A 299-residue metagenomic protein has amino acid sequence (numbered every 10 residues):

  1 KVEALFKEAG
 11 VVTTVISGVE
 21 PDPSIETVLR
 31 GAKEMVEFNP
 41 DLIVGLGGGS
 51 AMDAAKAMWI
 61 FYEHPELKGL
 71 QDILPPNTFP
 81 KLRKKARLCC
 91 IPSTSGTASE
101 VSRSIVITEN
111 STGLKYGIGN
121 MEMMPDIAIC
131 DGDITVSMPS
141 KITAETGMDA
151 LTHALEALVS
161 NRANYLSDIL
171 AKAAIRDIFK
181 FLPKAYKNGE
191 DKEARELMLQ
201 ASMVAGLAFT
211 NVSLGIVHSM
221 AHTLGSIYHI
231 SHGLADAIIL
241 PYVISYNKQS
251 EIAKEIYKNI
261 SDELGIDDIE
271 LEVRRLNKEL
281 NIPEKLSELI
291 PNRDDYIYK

Functional and structural regions predicted by a protein language model:
K1-L42, L286: ATP/NTP phosphate-donor binding region
E26-G132: Glycine/threonine-rich beta-strand-loop-alpha-helix active-site module that forms ligand/phosphate-binding
G96, M203-D236: Glycine-rich phosphate/pyrophosphate-binding beta-alpha loops
V101, T152, A163, L199 (+4 more regions): Glycine-rich flexible loops
S104-V212: Carboxylate- and glycine-rich phosphate/diphosphate-binding segment that chelates Mg2+/Mn2+
L151-L155, M198-G206, M220, L240 (+3 more regions): Short alpha-helical scaffolding segments that buttress acidic/His motifs in well-ordered protein cores
S226-Y296: Gly/Pro-rich interdomain helix-loop hinge
